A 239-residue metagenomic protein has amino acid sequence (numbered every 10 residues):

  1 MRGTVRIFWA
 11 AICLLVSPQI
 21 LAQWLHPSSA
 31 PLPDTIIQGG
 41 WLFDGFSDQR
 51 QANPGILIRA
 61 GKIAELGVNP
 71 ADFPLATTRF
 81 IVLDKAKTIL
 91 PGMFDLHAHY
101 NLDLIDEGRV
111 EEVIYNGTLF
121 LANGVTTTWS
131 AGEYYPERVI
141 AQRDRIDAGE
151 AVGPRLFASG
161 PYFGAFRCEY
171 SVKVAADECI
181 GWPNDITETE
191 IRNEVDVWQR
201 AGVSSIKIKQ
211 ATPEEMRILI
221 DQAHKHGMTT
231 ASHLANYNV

Functional and structural regions predicted by a protein language model:
M1-W9: Bacterial N-terminal signal peptides that target proteins for export
W24-P33, L42, F46-L90: Histidine-rich, glycine-flanked metal-binding segment
P33-I37, F73-I114, T118-A122, T126: Replace "His-x-His-based motif
A98-E111, V172-E190: Active-site mouth loops of central-metabolism enzymes
N116-E137, P154-P161, A201-A211, I220 (+1 more regions): Divalent metal-dependent hydrolysis catalytic cores, especially in the metallo-beta-lactamase
T118-N123, V152-G153, G160, A165-G181: Active-site gating loops and adjacent loop-to-helix segments of metal-dependent hydrolytic enzymes
A141, T189-V239: Histidine/acidic residue-rich metal-binding segments in metalloenzymes
